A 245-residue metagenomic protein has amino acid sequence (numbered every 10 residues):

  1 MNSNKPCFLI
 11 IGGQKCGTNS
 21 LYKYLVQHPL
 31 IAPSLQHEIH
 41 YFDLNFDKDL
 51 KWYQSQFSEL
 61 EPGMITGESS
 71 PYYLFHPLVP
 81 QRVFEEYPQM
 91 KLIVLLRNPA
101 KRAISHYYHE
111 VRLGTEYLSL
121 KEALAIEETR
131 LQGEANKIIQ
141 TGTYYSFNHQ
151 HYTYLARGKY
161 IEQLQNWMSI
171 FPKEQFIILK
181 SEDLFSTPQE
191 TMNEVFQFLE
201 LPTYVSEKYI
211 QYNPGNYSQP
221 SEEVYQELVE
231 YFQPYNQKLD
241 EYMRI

Functional and structural regions predicted by a protein language model:
M1-H76, R82-M90, A100-E134, T141-H149 (+1 more regions): PAPS-dependent sulfotransferase catalytic core
Y24, W52, R82, E86 (+5 more regions): Amphipathic alpha-helical segments that form well-ordered structural scaffolds and often line/cohere around active
Q36, Q165-Q237, R244-I245: The conserved 3'-phosphoadenosine-5'-phosphosulfate
H37-E38, I93-A100, S206-I210: A short, structured active-site edge motif that brings together acidic residues
N45-W52, Y72-V79, Y152-Q163, T187 (+2 more regions): Soluble or luminal CAZymes and related metallo-dependent hydrolases
S70, R97, K180-E182: Short, well-ordered beta-to-alpha junction loops that form the rim of enzyme active sites and present histidine/acidic
K91-L95, I177-K180: A structural signal for short, well-ordered beta-strand segments and their strand-loop junctions that often border
T141-A156, Y212-Q226: Surface-exposed cleft-lining segments at the edges of enzyme active sites
